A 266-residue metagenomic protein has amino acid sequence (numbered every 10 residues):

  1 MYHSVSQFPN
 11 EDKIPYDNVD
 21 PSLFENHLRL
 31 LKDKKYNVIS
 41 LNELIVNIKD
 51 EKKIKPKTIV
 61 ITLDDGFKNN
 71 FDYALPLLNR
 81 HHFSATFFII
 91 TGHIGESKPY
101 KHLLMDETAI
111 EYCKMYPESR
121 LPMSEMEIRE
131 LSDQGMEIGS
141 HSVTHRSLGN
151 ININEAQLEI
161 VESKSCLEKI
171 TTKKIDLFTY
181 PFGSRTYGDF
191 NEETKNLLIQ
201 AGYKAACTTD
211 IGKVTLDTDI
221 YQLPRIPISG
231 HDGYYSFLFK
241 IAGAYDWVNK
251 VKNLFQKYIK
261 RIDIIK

Functional and structural regions predicted by a protein language model:
M1-I61, K68-N69, N150-K266: C-terminal active-site subregion of NodB/CE4 polysaccharide deacetylases
S4, E137-R146: Histidine-centered catalytic micro-motifs
D17-N18, G95-P117: Aromatic- and acidic-residue-enriched segments that line the glycan-binding/catalytic groove of carbohydrate-active
K32, P76-H82, M123-G139, L167-T171 (+1 more regions): Acidic (Asp/Glu)-rich catalytic clusters
I45-V46, M115-D133, E159-C166: Alpha-helical scaffolding within the catalytic cores of extracellular/periplasmic polymer-degrading hydrolases
I61-T62, I138: Residue-level marker for buried hydrophobic side chains located in beta-strands that build the well-ordered beta-sheet
Y73-T91: A short alpha/beta connector and helix-capping loop motif
T108-S119, T144-N154: Surface-exposed cleft-lining segments at the edges of enzyme active sites
